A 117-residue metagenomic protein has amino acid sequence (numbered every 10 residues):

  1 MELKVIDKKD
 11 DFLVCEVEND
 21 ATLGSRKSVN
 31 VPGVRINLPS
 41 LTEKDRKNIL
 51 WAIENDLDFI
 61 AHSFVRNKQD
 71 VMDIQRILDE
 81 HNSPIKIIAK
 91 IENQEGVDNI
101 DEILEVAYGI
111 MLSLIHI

Functional and structural regions predicted by a protein language model:
M1-I49: Beta-strand/loop-dominated core regions that host nucleotide or nucleotide-derived cofactor-binding catalytic loops
E18-D20, V65, K90-Q94: Active-site beta-loop-alpha junctions enriched in small/polar residues
V31-I36, L78-K90: Short beta-strand/loop segments at the ligand-binding rim of alpha/beta enzyme cores
A52, I60, I103, S113: Conserved, mostly hydrophobic/aromatic
I60, I87-I91, I110-L112: Hydrophobic faces of well-ordered beta-strands that scaffold small-molecule active sites in alpha/beta enzyme cores
F64-E80, G96-D98: Active-site-adjacent beta->alpha loops and helix N-cap segments on the catalytic face of soluble alpha/beta enzymes
E95-E105: Catalytic cores of alpha/beta
I115-I117: Conserved small/polar residues in nucleotide/adenosyl-binding loops
